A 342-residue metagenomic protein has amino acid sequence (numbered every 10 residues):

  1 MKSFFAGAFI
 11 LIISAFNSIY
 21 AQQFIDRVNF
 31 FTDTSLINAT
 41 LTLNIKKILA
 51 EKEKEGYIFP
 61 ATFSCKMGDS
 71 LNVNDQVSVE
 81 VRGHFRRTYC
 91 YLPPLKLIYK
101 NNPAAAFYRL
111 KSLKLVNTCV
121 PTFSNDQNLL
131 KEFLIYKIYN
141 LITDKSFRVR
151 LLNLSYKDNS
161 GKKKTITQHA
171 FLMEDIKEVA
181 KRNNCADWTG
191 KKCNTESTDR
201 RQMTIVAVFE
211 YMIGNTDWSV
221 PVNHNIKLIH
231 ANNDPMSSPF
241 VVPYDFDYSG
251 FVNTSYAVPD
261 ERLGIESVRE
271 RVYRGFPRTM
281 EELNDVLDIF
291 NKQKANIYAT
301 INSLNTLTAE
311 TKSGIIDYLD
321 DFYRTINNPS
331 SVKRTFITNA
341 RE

Functional and structural regions predicted by a protein language model:
M1-Q23: Bacterial Sec-dependent N-terminal signal peptides
Q22-E342: Phosphate/dinucleotide-binding and metal-coordinating scaffold of catalytic cores in nucleotide-dependent enzymes
